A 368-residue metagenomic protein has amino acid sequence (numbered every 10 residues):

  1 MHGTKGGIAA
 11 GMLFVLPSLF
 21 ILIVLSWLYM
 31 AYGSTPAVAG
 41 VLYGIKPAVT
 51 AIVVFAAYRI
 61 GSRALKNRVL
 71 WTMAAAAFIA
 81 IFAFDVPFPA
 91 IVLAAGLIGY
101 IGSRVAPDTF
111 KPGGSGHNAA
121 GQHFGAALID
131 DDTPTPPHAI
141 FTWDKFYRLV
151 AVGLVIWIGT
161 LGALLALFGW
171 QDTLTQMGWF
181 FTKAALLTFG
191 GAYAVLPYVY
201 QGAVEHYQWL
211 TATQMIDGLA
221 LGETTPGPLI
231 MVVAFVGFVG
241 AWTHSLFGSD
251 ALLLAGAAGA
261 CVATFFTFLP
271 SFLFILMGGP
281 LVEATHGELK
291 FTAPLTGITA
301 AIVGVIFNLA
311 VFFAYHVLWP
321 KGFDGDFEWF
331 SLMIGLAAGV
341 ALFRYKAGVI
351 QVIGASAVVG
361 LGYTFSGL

Functional and structural regions predicted by a protein language model:
M1-T225, L229-L368: Multi-pass membrane proteins that catalyze or facilitate reactions on polyprenyl-/lipid-phosphate substrates and their
